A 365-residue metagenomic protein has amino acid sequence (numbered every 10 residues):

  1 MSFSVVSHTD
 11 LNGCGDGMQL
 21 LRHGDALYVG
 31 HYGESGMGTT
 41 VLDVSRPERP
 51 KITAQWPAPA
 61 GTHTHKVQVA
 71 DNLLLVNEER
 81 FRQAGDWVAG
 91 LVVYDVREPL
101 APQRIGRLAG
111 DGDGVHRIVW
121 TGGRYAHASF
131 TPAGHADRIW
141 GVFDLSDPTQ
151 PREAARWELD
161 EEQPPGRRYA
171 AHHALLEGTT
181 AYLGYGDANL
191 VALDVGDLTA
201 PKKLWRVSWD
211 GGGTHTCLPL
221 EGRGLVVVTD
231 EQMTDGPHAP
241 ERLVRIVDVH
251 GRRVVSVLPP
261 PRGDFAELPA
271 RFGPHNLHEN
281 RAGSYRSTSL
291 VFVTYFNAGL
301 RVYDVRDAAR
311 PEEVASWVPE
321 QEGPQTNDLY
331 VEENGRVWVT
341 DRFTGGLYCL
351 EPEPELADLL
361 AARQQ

Functional and structural regions predicted by a protein language model:
M1-Q365: Feature marking well-ordered beta-strand scaffolds used for ligand recognition
